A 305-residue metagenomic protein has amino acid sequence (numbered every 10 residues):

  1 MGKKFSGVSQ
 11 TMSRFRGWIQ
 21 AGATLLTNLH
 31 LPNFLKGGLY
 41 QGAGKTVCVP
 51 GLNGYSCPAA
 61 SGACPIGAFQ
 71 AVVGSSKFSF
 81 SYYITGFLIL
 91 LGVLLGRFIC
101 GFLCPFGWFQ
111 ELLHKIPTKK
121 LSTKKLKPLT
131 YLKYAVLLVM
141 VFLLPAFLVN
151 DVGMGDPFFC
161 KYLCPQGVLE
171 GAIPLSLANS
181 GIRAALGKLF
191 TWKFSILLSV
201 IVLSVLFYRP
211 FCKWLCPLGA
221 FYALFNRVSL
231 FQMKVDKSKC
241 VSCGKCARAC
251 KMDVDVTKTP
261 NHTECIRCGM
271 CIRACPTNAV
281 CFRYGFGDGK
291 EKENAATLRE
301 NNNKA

Functional and structural regions predicted by a protein language model:
M1-T257, T263-A305: Non-ligating segments of multi-cofactor redox enzymes
